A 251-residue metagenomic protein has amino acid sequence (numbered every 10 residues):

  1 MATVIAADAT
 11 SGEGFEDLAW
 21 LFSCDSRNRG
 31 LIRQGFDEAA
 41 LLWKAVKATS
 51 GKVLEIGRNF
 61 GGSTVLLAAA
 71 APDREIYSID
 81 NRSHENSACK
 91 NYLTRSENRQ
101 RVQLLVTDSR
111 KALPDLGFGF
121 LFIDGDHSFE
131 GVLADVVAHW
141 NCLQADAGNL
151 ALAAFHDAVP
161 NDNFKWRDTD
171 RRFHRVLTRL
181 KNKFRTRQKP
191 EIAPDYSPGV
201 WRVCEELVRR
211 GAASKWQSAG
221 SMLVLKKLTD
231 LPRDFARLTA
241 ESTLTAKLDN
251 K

Functional and structural regions predicted by a protein language model:
M1-A6: N-terminal auxiliary segments of SAM/dcSAM-dependent transferases
D8, G12-K251: S-adenosylmethionine/decaboxylated-SAM
